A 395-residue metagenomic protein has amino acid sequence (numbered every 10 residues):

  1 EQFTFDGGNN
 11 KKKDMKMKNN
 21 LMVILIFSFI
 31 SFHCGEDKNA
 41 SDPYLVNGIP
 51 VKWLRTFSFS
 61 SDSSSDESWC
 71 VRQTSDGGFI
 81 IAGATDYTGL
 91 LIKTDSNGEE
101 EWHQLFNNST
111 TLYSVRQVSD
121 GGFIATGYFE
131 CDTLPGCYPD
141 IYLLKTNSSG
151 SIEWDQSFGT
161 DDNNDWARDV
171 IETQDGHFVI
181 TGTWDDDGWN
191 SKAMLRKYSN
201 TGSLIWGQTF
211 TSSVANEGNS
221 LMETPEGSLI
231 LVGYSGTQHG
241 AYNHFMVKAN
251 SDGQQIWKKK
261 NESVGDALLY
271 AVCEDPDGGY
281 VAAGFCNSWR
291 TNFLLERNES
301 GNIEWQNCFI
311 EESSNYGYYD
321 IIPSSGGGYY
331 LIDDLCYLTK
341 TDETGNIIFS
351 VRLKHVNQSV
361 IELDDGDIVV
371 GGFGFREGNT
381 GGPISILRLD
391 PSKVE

Functional and structural regions predicted by a protein language model:
T4, M15-G48: Bacterial Sec-dependent N-terminal signal peptides
D6-G8, I30-S31, V71, T344: Intrinsically disordered, low-complexity serine/threonine-rich segments
N9-N10, D14: Intrinsic-disorder-associated, low-complexity terminal segments enriched in Asp/Asn/His/Tyr and depleted of Lys/Arg
G35-E395: A sequence-level/structural motif corresponding to short, flexible coil/turn segments enriched in small polar residues
